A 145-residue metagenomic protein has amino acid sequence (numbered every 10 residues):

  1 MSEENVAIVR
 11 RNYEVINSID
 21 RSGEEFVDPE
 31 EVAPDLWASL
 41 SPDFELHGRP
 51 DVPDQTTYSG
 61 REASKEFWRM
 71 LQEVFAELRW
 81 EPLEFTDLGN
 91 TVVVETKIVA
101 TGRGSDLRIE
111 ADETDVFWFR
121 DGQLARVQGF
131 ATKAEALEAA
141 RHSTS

Functional and structural regions predicted by a protein language model:
M1-P42, R141-S145: Short, low-complexity N-terminal intrinsically disordered segments enriched in polar/charged residues
M1-R10, R69-S145: A beta-strand edge to alpha-helix "cap/lid" segment located at domain peripheries
V15-I19, H47, T101: Alpha-helix C-capping/helix-to-loop hinge sites
E25, P53, A125: Generic anion/oxyanion-binding catalytic loop in active/binding sites
E31-N90: A solvent-exposed, acidic/Ser-Thr-rich amphipathic alpha-helical stretch
